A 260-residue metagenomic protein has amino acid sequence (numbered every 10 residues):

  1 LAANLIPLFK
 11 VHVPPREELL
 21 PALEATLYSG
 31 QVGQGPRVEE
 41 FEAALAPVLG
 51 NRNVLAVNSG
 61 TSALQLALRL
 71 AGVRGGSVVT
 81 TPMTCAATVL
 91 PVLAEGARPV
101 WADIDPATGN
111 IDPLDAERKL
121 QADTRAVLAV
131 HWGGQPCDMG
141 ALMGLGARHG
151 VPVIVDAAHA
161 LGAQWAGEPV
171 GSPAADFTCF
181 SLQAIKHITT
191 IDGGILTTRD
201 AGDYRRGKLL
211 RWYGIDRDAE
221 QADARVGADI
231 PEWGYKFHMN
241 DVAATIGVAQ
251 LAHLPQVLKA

Functional and structural regions predicted by a protein language model:
L1-Q31, P36, D229-P231: N-terminal "arm"/small-domain region of PLP-dependent enzymes with the aminotransferase-like
A22-L23, L45, A63, V78-V79 (+9 more regions): Generic structural signal for small/hydrophobic residues in well-ordered secondary structure, especially within
Q31-S77, L90-E95, W101-D103, E168: Phosphate-binding glycine-rich loop
M83-V89: Conserved coil-to-alpha-helix start sites within the AMP-binding
T88, L142, G207: Aromatic/hydrophobic pocket-lining residues that form π-stacking "cages" and hydrophobic walls in ligand
P91-V92, L145, H187, V242: Hydrophobic/aromatic ligand-binding patch that stacks against planar heteroaromatic rings of cofactors or nucleotides
A107-T190, I195-D203: Active-site phosphate-binding strand-loop segment of PLP-dependent enzymes
A160-G167, P173-A260: Active-site region of PLP-dependent enzymes
